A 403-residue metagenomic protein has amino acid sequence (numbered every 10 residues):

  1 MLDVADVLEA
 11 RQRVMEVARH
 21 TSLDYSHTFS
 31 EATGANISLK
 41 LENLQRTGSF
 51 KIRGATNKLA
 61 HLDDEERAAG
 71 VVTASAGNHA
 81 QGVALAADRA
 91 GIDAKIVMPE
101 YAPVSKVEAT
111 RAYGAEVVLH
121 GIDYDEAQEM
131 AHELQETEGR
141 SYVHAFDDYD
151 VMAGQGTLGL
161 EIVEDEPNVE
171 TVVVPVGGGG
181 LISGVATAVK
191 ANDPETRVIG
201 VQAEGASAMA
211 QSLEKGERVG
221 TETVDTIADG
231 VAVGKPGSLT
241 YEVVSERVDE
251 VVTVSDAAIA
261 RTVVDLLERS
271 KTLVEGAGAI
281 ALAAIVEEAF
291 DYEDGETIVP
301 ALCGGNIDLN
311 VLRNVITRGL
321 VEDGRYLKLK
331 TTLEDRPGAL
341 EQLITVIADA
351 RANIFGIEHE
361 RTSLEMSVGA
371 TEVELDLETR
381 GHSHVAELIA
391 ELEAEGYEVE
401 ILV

Functional and structural regions predicted by a protein language model:
M1-V403: PLP-dependent amino-acid enzyme catalytic core
